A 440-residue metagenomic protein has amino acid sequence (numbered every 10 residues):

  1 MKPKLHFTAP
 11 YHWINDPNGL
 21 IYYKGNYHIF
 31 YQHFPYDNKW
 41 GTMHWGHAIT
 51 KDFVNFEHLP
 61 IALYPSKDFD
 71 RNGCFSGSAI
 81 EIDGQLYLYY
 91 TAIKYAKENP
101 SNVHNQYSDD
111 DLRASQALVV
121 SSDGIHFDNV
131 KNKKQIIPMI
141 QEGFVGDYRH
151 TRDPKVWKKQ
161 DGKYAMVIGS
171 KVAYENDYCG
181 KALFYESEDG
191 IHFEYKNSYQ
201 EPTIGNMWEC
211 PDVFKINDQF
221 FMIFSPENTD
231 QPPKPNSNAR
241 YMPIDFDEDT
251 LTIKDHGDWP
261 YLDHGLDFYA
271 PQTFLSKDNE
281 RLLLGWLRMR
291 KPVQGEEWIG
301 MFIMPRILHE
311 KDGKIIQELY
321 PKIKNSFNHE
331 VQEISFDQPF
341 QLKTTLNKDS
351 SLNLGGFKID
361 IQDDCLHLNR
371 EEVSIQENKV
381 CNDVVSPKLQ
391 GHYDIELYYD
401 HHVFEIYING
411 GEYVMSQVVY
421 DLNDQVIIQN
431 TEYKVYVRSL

Functional and structural regions predicted by a protein language model:
M1-D153, K158-I204, N217-H264, L287-S326 (+2 more regions): Beta-rich carbohydrate-recognition and catalytic domains
W208-P211, Y269-P271: Repeated scaffold domains used in trafficking and secretory/extracellular systems, primarily beta-propellers
P243-L440: Beta-rich accessory regions
